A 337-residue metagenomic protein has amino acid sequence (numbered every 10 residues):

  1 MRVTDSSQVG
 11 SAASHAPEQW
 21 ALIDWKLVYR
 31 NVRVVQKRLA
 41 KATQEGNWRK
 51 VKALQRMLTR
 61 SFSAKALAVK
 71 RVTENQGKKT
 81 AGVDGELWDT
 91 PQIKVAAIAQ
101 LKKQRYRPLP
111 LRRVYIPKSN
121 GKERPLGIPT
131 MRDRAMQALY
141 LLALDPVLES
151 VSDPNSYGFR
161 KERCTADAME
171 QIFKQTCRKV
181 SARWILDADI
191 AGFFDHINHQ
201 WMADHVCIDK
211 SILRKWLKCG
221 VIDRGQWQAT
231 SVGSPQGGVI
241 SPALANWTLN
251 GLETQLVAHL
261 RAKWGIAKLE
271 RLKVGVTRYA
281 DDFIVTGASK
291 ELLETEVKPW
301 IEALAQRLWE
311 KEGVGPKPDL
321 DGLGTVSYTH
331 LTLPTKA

Functional and structural regions predicted by a protein language model:
M1-D5, R124-P154: Glycine/proline-rich, flexible active-site/cofactor-binding loop segments that harbor closely spaced acidic
M1-Q19, I23: Intrinsically disordered, low-complexity and often Lys/Arg-enriched segments
P17-G77, L142-G158: Charged boundary/loop elements
R33, K37, R49-R56, S63-K70 (+10 more regions): Non-catalytic, well-ordered alpha-helical scaffold segments
K52-N120: Phosphate/adenylate-binding "loop-and-lid" substructures adjacent to NTP/NAD/dNTP-binding pockets in NTP-dependent
V69-V72, I98-K122, A135-L144, A168-K179 (+1 more regions): Reverse-transcriptase-like RNA-dependent polymerase core
Q100, V151-N155, R160-R163, D167-G313 (+2 more regions): Conserved polymerase palm-domain catalytic core
V326-A337: Conserved small/polar residues in nucleotide/adenosyl-binding loops
